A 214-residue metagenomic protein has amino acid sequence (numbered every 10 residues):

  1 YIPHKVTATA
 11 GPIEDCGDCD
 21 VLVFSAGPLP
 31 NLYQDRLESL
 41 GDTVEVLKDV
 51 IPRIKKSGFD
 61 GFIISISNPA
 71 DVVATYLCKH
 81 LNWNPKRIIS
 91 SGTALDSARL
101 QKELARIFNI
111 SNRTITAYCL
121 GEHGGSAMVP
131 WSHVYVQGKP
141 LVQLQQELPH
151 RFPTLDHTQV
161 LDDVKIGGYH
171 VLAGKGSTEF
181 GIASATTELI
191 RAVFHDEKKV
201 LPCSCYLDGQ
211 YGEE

Functional and structural regions predicted by a protein language model:
Y1-C19: Conserved N-terminal Rossmann-fold NAD(P) cofactor-binding segment
T7-T9, I89, Y118: General small-molecule cofactor/ligand-binding pocket signal
C16, P30-L32: N-terminal glycine-rich phosphate/adenylate-binding segment common to multiple enzyme folds
D20-V21, F62: Structural motif
V23-F24, S65: Redox-cofactor binding/interface segments in oxidoreductases and associated redox assembly factors
A26-P28: Conserved NAD(P)H cofactor-binding loop of Rossmann-fold oxidoreductase domains
D35-K102: Rossmann-like NAD(P)(H) cofactor-binding subdomain of soluble oxidoreductases
L81-R87, D96-E214: C-terminal substrate-binding/catalytic lobe of Rossmann-fold NAD(P)-dependent dehydrogenases
